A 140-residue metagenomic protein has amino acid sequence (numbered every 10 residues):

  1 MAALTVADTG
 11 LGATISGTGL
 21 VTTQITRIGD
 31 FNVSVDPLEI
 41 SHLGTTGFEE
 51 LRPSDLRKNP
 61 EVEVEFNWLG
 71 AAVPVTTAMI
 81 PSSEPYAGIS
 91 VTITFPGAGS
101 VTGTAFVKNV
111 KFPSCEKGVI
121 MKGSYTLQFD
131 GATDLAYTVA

Functional and structural regions predicted by a protein language model:
A2-L69, S100-S124: Solvent-exposed edge beta-strands and adjacent loop segments that serve as assembly or binding interfaces
L4-V6, T23, D55-K58, V73-V75 (+2 more regions): Hydrophobic transmembrane signal anchors and adjacent membrane-proximal interface regions, especially in viral
G17-L20, Y86, A132: Intrinsically disordered, low-complexity coil segments
N67-A72, A132-D134: Acidic glycine-/aspartate-rich tracts in secreted/extracellular proteins
V73-K108: Short, acidic/charged, Gly/Pro-enriched secondary-structure junctions
C115-A140: C-terminal or internal capping secondary-structure element at the end of a domain, subdomain, or sheet
